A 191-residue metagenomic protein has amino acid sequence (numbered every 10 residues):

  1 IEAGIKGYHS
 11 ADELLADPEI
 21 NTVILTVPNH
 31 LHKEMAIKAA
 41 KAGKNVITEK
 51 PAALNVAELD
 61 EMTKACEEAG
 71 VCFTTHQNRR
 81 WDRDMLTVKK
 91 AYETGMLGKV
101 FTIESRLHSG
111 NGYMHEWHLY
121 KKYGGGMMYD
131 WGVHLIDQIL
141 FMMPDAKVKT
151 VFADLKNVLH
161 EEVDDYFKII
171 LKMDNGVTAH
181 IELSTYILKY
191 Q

Functional and structural regions predicted by a protein language model:
I1-A3, L140: N-terminal Rossmann-like dinucleotide-binding module
I5-A65: Beta-loop-alpha module in the N-terminal Rossmann-like domain of NAD(P)-dependent dehydrogenases, especially those
H9, T48, T75, F152-L155 (+1 more regions): Short loop/edge segments at beta-strand edges and connector loops that shape dinucleotide/nucleotide cofactor-binding
N21-T22, T102, T178: Short, Asp-centered acidic motifs that coordinate Mg2+ and/or phosphate in catalytic or ligand-binding sites
E61-N78, G98-S105: Rossmann-fold dehydrogenase core element
R79-H160: Predominantly a Rossmann-like dinucleotide-binding segment in NAD(P)-dependent oxidoreductases
D137-Q191: Contiguous beta-strand/loop segments that form the cofactor/metal-binding neighborhood of enzyme cores
